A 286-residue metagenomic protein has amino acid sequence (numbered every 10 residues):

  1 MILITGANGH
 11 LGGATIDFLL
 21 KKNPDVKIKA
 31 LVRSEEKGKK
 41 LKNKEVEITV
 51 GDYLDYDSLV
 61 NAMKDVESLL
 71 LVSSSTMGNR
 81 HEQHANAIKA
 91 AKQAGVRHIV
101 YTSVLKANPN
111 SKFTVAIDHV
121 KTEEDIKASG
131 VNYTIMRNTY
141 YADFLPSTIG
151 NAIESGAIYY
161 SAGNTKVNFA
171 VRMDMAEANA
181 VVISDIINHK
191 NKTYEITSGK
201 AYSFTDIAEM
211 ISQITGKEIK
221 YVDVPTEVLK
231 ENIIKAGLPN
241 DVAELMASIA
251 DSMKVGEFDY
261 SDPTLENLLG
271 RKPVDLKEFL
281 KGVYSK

Functional and structural regions predicted by a protein language model:
I2-K22: N-terminal Rossmann NAD(P)H-binding glycine-rich loop of SDR-like oxidoreductase domains
V32-A94, N108: NAD(P)H-binding glycine-rich loop region in Rossmannoid oxidoreductase-like domains and their noncatalytic homologs
S73-S155: Glycine-/Pro-rich loop/turn segments that contact NAD(P) or position catalytic residues in Rossmann-like domains
F144-G150, V182-T193, D259, K286: Glycine/proline-rich active-site loop of Rossmann-fold NAD(P)-dependent oxidoreductases
S161-I183, K192, S203: Substrate-positioning beta->alpha
K166-M173, T197-Q213, E227-V228, V274-D275: Substrate-binding strand-loop-helix patch in Rossmann-like NAD(P)-dependent oxidoreductase/epimerase domains
I211-V255: Terminal hydrophobic/aromatic helix or amphipathic segment near a protein terminus
T264, K272-K286: Amphipathic terminal alpha-helices
